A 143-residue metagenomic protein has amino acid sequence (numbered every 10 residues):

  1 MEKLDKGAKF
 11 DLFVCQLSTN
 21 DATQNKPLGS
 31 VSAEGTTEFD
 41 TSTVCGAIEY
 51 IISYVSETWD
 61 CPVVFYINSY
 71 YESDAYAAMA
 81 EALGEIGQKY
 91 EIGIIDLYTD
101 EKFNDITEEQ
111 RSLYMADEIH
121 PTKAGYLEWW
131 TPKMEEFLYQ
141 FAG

Functional and structural regions predicted by a protein language model:
M1-S42: Oxyanion-hole/transition-state-stabilizing segment in secreted/luminal serine hydrolases and related acyltransferases
E2-K3, Y50-Y54, E136-F137: A generic secondary-structure signal
D5-K9, E57-T58, Q88-K89: Extracellular/periplasmic catalytic domains that process cell-envelope and extracellular macromolecules
D11-L17, D21, P62-I67, G93-L97 (+1 more regions): Structural recognition of the beta-strand scaffold that forms the well-ordered cores of secreted hydrolase catalytic
Q16-N20, E49-A82: Active-site segments of SGNH/GDSL-like serine hydrolases that catalyze O-acetyl group transfer/hydrolysis on lipids
V44, I48: Aromatic/hydrophobic pocket-lining residues that form the small-molecule binding cavity in soluble enzyme cores
Y70-G143: Catalytic His-Asp segment of secreted/periplasmic serine-dependent ester chemistry enzymes
